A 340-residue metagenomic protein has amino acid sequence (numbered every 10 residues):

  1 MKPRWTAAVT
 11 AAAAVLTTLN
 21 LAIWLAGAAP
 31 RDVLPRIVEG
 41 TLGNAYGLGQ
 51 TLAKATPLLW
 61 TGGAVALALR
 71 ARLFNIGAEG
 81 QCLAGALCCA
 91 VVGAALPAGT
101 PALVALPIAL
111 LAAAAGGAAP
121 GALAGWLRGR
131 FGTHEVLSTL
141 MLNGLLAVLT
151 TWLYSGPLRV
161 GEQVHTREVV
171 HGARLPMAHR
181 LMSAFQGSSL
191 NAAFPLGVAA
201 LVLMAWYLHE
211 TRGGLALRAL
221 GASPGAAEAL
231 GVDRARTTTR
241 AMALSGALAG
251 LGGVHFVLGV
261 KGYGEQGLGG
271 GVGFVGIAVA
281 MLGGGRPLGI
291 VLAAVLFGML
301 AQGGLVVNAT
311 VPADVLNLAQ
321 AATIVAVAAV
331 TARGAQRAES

Functional and structural regions predicted by a protein language model:
M1-A55, G62, R70-A71, L158-F185 (+2 more regions): N-terminal, non-cleaved signal-anchor transmembrane helix
M1-W24, M204, A222, A229-R236 (+1 more regions): Cytosolic-side transmembrane-helix boundaries in multi-pass membrane proteins
A7, Q50, K54, A78-A86 (+6 more regions): Alpha-helical transmembrane segments of multi-pass membrane proteins, especially transporters and channels
A8-W24, T61-V65, A86, A90-V92 (+7 more regions): Hydrophobic core segments of alpha-helical transmembrane domains in multi-pass membrane transport and ion-translocation
L21-A26, R36, T41-L96, L110 (+5 more regions): Single transmembrane alpha-helix segments in multi-pass membrane proteins
A45, E135, T139, N143-E210 (+1 more regions): Transmembrane helix-bundle core of multi-pass membrane transporters and related energy-transducing complexes
A119, F185-Y263, P287-L292: Helix-loop-helix "hairpin" substructures at the membrane interface of multi-pass membrane proteins
A243-A249, H255-A321: Transmembrane alpha-helical segments in multi-pass inner-membrane proteins
